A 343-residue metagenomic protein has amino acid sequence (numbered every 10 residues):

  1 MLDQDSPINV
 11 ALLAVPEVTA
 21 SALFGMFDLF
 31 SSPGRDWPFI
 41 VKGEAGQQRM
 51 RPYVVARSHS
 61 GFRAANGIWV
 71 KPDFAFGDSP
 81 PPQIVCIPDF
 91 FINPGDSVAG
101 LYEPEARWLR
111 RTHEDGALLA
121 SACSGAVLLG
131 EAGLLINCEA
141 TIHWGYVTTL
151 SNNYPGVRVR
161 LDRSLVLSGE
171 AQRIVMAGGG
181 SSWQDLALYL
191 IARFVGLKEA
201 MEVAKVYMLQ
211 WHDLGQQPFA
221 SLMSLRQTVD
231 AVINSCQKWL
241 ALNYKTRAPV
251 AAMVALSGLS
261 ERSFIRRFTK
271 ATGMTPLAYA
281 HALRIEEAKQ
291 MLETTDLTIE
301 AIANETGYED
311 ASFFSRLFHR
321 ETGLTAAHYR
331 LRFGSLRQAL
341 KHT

Functional and structural regions predicted by a protein language model:
L2-P80: N-terminal beta1-alpha1 cap of cysteine-dependent amidohydrolase-like domains
R51-L119: Flexible gly/pro-rich beta->alpha loop and the following alpha-helix that scaffold active-site loops
E105-G145: Catalytic nucleophile loop
I136-S164, E202-V203: A conserved active-site-flanking secondary-structure segment within enzyme catalytic domains
L167-V206: Conserved anion/nucleotide-ligand pocket segment
L214-A278, T295-T306: DNA-binding recognition helix and immediately preceding turn/loop of helix-turn-helix/winged-helix domains
R262, A311-S312: Key DNA-contact positions within bacterial/archaeal DNA-binding proteins
T298, E305, S312-T343: …primarily DNA-binding HTH/wHTH and HhH modules…
